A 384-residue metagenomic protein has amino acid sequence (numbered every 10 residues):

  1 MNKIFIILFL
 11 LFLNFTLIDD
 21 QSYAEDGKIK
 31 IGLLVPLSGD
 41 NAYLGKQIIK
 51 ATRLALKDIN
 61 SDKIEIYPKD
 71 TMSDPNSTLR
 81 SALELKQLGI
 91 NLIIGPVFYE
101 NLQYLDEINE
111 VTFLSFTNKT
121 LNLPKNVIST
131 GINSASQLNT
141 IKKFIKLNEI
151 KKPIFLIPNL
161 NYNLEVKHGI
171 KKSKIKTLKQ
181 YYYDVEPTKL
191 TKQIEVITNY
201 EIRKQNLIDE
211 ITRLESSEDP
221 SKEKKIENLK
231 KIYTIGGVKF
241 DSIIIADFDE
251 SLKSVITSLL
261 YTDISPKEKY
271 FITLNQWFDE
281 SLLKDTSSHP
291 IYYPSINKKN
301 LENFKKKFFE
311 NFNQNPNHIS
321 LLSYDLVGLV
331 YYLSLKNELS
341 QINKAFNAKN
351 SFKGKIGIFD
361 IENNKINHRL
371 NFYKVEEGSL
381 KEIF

Functional and structural regions predicted by a protein language model:
I4-L10, L17-F384: Extracytosolic ligand-binding ectodomains
